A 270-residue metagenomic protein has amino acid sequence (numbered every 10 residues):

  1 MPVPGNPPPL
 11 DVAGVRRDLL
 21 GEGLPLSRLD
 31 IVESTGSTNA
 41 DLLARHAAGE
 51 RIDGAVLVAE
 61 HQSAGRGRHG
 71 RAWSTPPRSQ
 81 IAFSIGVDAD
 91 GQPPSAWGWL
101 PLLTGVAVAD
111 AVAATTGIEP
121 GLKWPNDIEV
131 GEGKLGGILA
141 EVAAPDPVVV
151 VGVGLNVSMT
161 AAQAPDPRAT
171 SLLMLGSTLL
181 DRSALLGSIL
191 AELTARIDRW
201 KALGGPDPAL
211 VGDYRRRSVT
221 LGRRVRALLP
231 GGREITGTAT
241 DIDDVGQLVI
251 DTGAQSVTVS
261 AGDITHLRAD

Functional and structural regions predicted by a protein language model:
M1-A114, D270: N-terminal lobe of the biotin/lipoate ligase/transferase fold
M1-P7, D90-P120, V130-D270: Long, positively charged amphipathic alpha-helical accessory segments at protein N-termini or as interdomain linkers
P25, R51-D53, W124, G133 (+1 more regions): Short, basic and Ser/Thr-rich N-terminal targeting/leader segments
E33, L122-W124: Short loop/edge segments at beta-strand edges and connector loops that shape dinucleotide/nucleotide cofactor-binding
D127: Conserved active-site carboxylates
